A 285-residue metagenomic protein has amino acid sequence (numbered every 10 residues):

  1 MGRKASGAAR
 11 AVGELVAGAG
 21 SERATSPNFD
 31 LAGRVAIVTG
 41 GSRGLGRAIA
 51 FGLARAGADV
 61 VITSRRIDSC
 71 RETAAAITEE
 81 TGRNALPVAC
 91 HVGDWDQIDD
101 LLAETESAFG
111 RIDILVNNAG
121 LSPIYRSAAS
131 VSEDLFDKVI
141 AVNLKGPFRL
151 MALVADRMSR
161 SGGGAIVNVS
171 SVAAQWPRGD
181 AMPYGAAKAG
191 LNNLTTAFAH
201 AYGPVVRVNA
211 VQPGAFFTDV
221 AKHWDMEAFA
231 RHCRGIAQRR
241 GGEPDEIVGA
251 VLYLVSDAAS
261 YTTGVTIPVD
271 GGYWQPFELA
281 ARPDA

Functional and structural regions predicted by a protein language model:
R3-P27, S122-Y125, W176, L252 (+1 more regions): Short C-terminal tail/terminal secondary-structure segment of NAD(P)H-dependent dehydrogenase/reductase domains
V35, S42-G44, R66: Conserved glycine-rich cofactor-binding loop
I67, A89-L101, E133, D245: The beta1-alpha1 cofactor-binding region of Rossmann-like NAD(H)/NADP(H)-dependent oxidoreductases
R126-A128, S132-I140, I166, A221 (+1 more regions): Substrate-binding pocket helix/loop in short-chain dehydrogenase/reductase
M151, A187, T195: Active-site helix of classical SDR
D156, A199-P204, S260: Alpha-helical segment proximal to the catalytic Tyr-Lys
S171: Residue(s) in the substrate-gating loop at a strand-loop-helix junction that position the organic substrate next
